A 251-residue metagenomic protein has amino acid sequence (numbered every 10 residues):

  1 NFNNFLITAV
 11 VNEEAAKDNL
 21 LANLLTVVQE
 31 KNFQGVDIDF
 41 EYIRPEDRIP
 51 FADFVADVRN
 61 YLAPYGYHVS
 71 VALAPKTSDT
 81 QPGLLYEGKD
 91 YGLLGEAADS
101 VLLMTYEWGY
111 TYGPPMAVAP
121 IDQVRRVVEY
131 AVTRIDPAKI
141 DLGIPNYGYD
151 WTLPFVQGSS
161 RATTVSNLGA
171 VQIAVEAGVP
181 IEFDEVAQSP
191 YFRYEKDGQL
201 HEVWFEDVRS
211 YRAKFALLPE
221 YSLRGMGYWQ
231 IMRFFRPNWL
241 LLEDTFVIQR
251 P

Functional and structural regions predicted by a protein language model:
N1-D18, A22-D37, D57-S78: Substrate-binding cleft and catalytic face of glycoside hydrolase catalytic domains, especially the flexible beta-alpha
L6-E14, F40-R48, T111-V118, L200-W204: Second-shell loop/turn segments in exported
E14-Q29, G83-G92, F205-P219: Short, acidic/polar
L21-P50, S100-P114: Active-site groove signature of glycoside hydrolases
I38, V101-L103, L142, L218 (+1 more regions): Conserved, mostly hydrophobic/aromatic
R48-E176: Substrate-binding surface in catalytic domains of secreted glycosidases
N146-K214, E243-P251: Glycan-binding loop/region signatures in secreted carbohydrate-active enzymes
K214-P251: Acidic/aromatic/glycine-rich contiguous surface patches that form carbohydrate-binding/processing clefts and analogous
